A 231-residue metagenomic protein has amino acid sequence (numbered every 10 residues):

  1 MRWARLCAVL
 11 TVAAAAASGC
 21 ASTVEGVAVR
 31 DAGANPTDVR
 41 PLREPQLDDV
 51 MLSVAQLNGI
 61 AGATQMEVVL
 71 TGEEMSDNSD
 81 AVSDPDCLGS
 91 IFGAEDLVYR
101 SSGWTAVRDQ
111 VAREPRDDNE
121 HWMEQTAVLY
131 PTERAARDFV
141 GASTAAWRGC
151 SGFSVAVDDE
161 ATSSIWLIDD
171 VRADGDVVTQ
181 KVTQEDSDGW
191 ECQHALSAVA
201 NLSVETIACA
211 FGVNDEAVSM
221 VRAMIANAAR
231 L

Functional and structural regions predicted by a protein language model:
M1-V12: N-terminal export and membrane-targeting signals
A16-G19: C-terminal motif of bacterial Sec signal peptides marking the signal peptidase cleavage site
A21-V111: N-terminal "mature-domain start" segment
T71-G72, W147-E191: Short Gly/Thr-rich strand-loop-strand
R108-D138: A short acidic-to-branched-hydrophobic micro-motif
D109-P115, E191-V199: Short, surface-exposed beta-strand/loop micro-motifs that present aromatic residues
E124-T126, S197-A210: Short, well-ordered beta-strand elements
I207-L231: Surface-exposed amphipathic alpha-helical segments
